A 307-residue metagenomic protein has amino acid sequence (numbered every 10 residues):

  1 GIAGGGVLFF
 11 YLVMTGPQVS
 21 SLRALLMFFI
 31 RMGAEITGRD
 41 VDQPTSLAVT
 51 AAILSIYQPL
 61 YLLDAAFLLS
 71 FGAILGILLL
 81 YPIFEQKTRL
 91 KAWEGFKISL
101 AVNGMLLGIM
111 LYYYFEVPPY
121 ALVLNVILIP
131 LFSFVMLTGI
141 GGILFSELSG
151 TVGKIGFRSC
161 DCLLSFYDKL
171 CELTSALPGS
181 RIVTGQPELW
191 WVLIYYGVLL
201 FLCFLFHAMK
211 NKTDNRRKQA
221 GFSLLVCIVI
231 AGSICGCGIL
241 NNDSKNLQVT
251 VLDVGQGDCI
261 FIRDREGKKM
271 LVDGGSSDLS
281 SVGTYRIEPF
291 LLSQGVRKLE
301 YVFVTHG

Functional and structural regions predicted by a protein language model:
G1-L122, P187-D243: Hydrophobic alpha-helical transmembrane segments in multi-pass membrane proteins
V13, E35, S146, L292-S293: Short polybasic/polar patches that bind polyanions
G16, A66, L106, I127 (+6 more regions): Divalent metal-coordination and catalytic microenvironments
V19-S21, D278, G307: Active-site environment of divalent metal-dependent phosphoester hydrolases
L75-S180: Alpha-helical transmembrane segments of multi-pass integral membrane proteins
L137-I140, D243-K298: Conserved beta-strand hairpin/beta-sheet module of binuclear metal-dependent hydrolase folds, prominently
P178-E188: Acidic, glycine-enriched loop/beta-strand segments at the rims of small-molecule binding/catalytic pockets
L299-G307: Metallo-beta-lactamase
